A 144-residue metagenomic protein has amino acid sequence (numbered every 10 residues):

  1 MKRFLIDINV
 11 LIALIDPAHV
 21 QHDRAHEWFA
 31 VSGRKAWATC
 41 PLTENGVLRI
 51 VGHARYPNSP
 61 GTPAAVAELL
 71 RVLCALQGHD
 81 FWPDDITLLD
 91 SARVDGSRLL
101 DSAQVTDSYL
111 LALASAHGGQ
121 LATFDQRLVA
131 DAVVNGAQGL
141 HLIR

Functional and structural regions predicted by a protein language model:
M1-T39, V51-V66: Short, well-structured N-terminal submotif of metal-dependent ribonuclease cores
I8, Q104-S108, D125-Q126: Conserved glycosyltransferase catalytic-site signature
L11, E44-V47, L128-V129: A generic structural signal for short hydrophobic patches within well-formed alpha-helices
P17, P41-N45, A67-L99: Acidic catalytic patch
A36, G78-D80, Q138-H141: Conserved beta-strand segments of alpha/beta enzyme cores
I86-L100, L111-R144: Acidic, PIN/NYN-like endoribonuclease modules and their adjacent C-terminal/linker elements
